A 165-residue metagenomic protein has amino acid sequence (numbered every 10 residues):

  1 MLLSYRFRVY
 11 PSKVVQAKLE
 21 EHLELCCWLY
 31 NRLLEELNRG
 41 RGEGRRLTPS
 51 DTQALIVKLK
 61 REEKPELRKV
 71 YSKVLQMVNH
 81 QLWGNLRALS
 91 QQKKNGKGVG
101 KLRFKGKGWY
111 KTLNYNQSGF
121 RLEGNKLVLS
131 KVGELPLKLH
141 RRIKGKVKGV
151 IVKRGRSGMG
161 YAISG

Functional and structural regions predicted by a protein language model:
M1-G165: Nucleic-acid substrate recognition interfaces
